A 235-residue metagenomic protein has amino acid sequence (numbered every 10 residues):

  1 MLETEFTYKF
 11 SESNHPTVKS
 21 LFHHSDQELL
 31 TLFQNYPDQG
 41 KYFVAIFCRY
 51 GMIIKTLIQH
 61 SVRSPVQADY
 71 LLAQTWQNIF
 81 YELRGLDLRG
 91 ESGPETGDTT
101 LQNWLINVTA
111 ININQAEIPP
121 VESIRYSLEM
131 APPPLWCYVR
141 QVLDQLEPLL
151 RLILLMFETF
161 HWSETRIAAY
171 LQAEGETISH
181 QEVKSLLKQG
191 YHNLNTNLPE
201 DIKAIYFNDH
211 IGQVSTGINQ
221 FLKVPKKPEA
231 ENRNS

Functional and structural regions predicted by a protein language model:
K19-L21, L32-T56: A short, charge-rich alpha-helical start-of-domain segment used by transcription regulators
N35-Y36, S61-R63, A73-T96, P119-V121: Sigma70-family region 2
Y42, F47, V139-L171: Short amphipathic alpha helix immediately N-terminal
F47-V66, G85: Amphipathic, Lys/Arg- and hydrophobic-enriched alpha-helical face
M52, Y70-Y81, E95-I111, S185: Structural recognition of an alpha-helix C-terminal capping motif at a helix-to-coil junction
R84-E91, Q102-R125: Arg/Lys-rich amphipathic alpha helix in sigma70-family domain 2
I118-Q141, V224-N232: Acidic, proline/glycine-rich intrinsically disordered inter-domain spacer in sigma factors
L171-Q213: DNA-recognition helix of helix-turn-helix
